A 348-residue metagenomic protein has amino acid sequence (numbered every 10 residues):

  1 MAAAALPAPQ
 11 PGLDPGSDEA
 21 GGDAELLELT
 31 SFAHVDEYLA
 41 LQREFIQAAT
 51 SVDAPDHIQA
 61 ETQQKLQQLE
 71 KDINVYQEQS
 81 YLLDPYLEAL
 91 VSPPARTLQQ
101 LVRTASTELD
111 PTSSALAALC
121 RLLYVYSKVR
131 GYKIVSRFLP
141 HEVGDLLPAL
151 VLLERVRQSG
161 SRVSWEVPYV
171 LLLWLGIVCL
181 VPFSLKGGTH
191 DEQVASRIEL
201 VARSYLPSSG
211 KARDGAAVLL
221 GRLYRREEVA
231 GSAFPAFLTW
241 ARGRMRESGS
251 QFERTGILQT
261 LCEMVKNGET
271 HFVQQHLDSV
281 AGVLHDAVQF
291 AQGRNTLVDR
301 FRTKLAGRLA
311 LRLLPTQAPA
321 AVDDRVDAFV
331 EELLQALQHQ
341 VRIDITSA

Functional and structural regions predicted by a protein language model:
A2, P7-Q64, S209-L313, V322: Elongated scaffolding segments in large macromolecular assemblies, built predominantly from amphipathic alpha-helices
A20-H190: Alpha-helical solenoid scaffolds in large eukaryotic transport, assembly, and signaling factors
S31, V35-Q42, L83-A95, L139-L150 (+4 more regions): Core helices of alpha-solenoid repeat scaffolds
E44-Q63, P93-L116, L152-S164, L200-G210 (+3 more regions): Helix-loop junctions that connect tandem helical modules in alpha-solenoid scaffolds
L66, L116, V143, P168 (+5 more regions): Generic preference for well-ordered alpha-helical elements
Q68, A118, F138, D145 (+8 more regions): Alpha-solenoid helical repeat scaffolds
K71-Y86, Q99-T107, L122-H141, R155-S159 (+8 more regions): Flexible helix-coil junctions and inter-repeat linker/turn elements that act as hinges within alpha-solenoid scaffolds
E166, L172, L180-V181, L200-S208 (+1 more regions): Long all-alpha helical scaffold domains
